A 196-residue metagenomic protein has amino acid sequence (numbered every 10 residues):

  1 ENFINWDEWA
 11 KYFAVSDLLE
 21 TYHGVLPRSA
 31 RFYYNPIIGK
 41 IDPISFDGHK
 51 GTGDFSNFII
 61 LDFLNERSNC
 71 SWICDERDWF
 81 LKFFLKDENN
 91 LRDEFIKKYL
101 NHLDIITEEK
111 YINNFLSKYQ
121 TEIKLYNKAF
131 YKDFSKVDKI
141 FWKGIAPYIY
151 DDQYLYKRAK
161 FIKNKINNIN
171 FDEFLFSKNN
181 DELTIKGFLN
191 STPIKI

Functional and structural regions predicted by a protein language model:
E1-N179, L183-G187: Catalytic-core segments of enzymes that bind and process phosphorylated/nucleotide-bearing substrates
F188-P193: Short proline/glycine-enriched turn/loop motifs at strand-loop junctions of beta-rich domains
